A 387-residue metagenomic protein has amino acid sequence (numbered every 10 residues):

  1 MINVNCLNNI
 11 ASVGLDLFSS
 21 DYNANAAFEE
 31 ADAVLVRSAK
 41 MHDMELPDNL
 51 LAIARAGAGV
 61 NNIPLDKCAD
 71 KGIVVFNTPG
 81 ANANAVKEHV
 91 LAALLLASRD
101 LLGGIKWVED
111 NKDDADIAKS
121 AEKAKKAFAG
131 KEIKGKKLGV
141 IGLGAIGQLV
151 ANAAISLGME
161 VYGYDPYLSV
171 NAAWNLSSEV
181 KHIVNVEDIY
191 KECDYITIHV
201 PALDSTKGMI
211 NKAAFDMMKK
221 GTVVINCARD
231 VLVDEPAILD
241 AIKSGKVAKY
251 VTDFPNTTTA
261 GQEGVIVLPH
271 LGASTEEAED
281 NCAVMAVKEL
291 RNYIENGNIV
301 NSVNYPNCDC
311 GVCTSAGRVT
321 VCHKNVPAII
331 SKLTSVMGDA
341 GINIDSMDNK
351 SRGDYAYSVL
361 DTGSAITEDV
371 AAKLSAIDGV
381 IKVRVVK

Functional and structural regions predicted by a protein language model:
M1-P79, N211, M217, V223 (+4 more regions): An N-terminal-biased, well-structured beta-alpha scaffold segment characteristic of Rossmann-like dinucleotide-binding
A39-E45, P166-T259, S274: Rossmann-like adenosine-cofactor binding region
P79-K137, N301-V303: Phosphate-binding beta-alpha-beta segment of Rossmann-like dinucleotide-binding domains, i.e., the NAD(P)
K87-K106, A154-M159, M285-N298, T334-G338 (+1 more regions): Oxidoreductase and adenylate-handling cofactor-binding alpha/beta cores
L143-G144: Glycine-rich Rossmann-fold phosphate-binding loop(s) that bind the pyrophosphate of adenine dinucleotide cofactors
G147-Q148: N-terminal Rossmann-fold NAD(P) dinucleotide-binding loop
K212, K220-C313, Y357, K387: Rossmann-like dinucleotide-binding domain for NAD(H)/NADP(H)
V300-K387: A conserved regulatory-domain signal marking ACT and ACT-like small-molecule sensing domains and adjacent regulatory
